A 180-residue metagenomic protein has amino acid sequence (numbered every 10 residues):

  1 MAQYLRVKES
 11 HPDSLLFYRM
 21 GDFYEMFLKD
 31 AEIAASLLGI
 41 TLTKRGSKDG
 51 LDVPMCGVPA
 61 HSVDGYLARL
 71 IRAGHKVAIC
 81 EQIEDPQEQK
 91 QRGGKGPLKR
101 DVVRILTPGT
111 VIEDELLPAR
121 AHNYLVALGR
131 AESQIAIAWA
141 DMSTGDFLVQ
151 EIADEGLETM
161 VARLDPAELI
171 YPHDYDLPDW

Functional and structural regions predicted by a protein language model:
M1-W180: Basic, polar low-complexity surface loops/patches
